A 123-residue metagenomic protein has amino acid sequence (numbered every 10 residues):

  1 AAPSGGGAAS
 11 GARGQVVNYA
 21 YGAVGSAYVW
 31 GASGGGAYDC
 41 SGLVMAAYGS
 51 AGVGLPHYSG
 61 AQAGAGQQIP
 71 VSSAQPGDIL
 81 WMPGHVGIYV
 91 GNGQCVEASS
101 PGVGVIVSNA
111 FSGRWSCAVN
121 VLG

Functional and structural regions predicted by a protein language model:
P3-G123: Peptidoglycan cell-wall recognition and remodeling modules
